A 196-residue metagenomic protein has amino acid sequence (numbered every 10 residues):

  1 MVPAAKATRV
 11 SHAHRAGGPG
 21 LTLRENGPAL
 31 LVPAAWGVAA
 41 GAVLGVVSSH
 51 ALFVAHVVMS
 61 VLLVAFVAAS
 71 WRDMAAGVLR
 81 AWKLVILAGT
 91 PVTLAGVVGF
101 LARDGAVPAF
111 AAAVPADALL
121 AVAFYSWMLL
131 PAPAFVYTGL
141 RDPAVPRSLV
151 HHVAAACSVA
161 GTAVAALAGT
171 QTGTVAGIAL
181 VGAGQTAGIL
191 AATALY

Functional and structural regions predicted by a protein language model:
M1-G77, L195: N-terminal topogenic module of multi-pass integral membrane proteins
P19, L23, V107-V114, A191: Extended hydrophobic/Leu-rich segments
E25-L30, F53, A75-L87, V145-A154: Membrane-interfacial loop-to-transmembrane alpha-helix junctions, especially the N-terminal start
A35-A40, A55-F66, A88-G99, W127-Y137 (+2 more regions): Membrane-embedded alpha-helical transmembrane segments of multi-pass integral membrane proteins
A42-V57, V98-S126, A166-G177: Membrane-helix interface and helix-disruption motif detector
A65-L79, V136-D142, T186-Y196: C-terminal ends of transmembrane helices
K83-H152: Membrane-proximal helix-loop-helix units in multi-pass membrane proteins
D142-Y196: Terminal transmembrane helical module of multi-pass membrane proteins
